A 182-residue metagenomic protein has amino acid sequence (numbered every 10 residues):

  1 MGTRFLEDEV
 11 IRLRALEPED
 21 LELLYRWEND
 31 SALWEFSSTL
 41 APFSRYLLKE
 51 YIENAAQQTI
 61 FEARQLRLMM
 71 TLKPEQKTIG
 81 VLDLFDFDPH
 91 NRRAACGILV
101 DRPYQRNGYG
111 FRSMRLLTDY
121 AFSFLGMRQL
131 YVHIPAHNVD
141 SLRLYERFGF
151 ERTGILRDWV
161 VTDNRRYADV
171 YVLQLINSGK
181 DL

Functional and structural regions predicted by a protein language model:
M1-P103, R166-A168, V172-L182: GNAT-family acyltransferases
L16, L68, Y120-F122, F150: Conserved hydrophobic/aromatic "anchor" residues that stabilize well-ordered secondary structure elements
P18, A136-N138: A short coil/beta-turn micro-motif at the C-terminal edge of the histidine kinase catalytic ATP-binding domain
W27, Y120, F124-L125, R147-F148: Structural motif
V100, R106-Y120, V139-R147: Conserved acetyl-CoA-binding loop-helix of GNAT-fold acetyltransferases
S123-H133: Conserved GNAT acetyl-CoA-binding A-motif
Y131-I134, E151-A168: Conserved catalytic-core motifs of GNAT/GCN5-like acyltransferases
Y145, F150, L173: Conserved active-site tyrosine of GNAT-family acetyltransferases
